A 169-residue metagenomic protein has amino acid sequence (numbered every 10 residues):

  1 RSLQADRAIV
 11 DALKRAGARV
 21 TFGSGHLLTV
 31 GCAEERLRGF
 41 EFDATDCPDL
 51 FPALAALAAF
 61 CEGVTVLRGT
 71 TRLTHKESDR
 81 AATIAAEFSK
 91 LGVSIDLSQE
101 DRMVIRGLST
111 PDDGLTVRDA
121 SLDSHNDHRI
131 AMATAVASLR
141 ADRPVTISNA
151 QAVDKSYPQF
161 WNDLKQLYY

Functional and structural regions predicted by a protein language model:
R1-Y169: Short, structured segments at the rim of ligand-binding sites
